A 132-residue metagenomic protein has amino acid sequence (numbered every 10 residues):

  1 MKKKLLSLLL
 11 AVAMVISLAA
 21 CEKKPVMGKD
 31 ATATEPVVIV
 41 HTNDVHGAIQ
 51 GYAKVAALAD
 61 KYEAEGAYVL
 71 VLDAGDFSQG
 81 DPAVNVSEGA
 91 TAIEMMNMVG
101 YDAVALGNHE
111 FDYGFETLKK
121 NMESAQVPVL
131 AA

Functional and structural regions predicted by a protein language model:
M1-L5, L9-L10: Positively charged n-region of N-terminal signal peptides that target proteins for export
L9, A13, G100: Conserved functional loop/turn residues at catalytic and ligand-binding sites
S17-A20: C-terminal motif of bacterial Sec signal peptides marking the signal peptidase cleavage site
E22-A132: Acidic, metal/ion-coordinating pockets
